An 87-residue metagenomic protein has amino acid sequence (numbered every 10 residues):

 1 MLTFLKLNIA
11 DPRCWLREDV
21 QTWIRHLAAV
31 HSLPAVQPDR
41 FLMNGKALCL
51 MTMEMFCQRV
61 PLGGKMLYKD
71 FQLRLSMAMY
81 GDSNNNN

Functional and structural regions predicted by a protein language model:
M1-N87: Eukaryotic low-complexity, proline/serine- and acidic-rich intrinsically disordered regions that serve as multivalent
